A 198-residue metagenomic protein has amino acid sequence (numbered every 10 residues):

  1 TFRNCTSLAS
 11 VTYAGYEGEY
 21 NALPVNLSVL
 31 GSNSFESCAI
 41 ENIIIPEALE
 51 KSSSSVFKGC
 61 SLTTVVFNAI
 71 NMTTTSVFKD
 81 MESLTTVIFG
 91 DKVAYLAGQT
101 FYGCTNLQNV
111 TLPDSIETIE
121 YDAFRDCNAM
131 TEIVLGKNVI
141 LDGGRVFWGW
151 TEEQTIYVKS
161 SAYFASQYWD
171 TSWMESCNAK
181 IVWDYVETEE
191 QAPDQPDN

Functional and structural regions predicted by a protein language model:
T1-R3, G31-S34, S53-V56, T75-K79 (+3 more regions): Consensus positions within tandem repeat domains that build extended binding/scaffold surfaces
C5-V29, C38-K51, C60-M72, E82-Y95 (+4 more regions): Structural signature of tandem-repeat unit edges
A22-L23, F78-K79, V146-G149, T171-S172: A structural signal for leucine-rich repeat
N26, L30, Q195-N198: Short, intrinsically disordered, charge-balanced linker/junction segments flanking boundaries in proteins
I119, D142, A192-P196: Composition-driven detection of intrinsically disordered, low-complexity segments
R145-V146, F164-N178: Short, aromatic/basic amphipathic alpha-helical patches
M174-N198: Intrinsically disordered, low-complexity repeat and linker tracts
